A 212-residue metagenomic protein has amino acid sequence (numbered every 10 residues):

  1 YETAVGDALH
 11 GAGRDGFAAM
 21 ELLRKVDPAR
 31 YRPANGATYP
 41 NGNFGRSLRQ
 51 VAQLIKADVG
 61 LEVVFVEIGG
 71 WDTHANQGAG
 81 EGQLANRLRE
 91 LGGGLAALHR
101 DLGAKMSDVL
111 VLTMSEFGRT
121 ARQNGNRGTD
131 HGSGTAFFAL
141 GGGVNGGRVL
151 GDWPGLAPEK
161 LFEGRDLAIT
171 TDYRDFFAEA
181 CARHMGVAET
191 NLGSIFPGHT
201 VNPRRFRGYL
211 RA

Functional and structural regions predicted by a protein language model:
Y1-D101, A139, G146-A212: Feature for exported/extracytoplasmic and membrane-associated proteins, marking the mature portion
V59-V63, M106-V109, T135: Loop/turn elements at helix/coil->beta-strand transitions in domains of secreted/extracellular proteins
L95, H99-N126: Metal-dependent active-site segment of extracytoplasmic phospho-/sulfohydrolases and closely related
G103-A104, D130-H131, I169: Solvent-exposed alpha-helices and their adjacent loops that cap or buttress functional pockets in soluble metabolic
F117-R148: Histidine-centered active-site microenvironments of extracellular/periplasmic hydrolases and transferases
